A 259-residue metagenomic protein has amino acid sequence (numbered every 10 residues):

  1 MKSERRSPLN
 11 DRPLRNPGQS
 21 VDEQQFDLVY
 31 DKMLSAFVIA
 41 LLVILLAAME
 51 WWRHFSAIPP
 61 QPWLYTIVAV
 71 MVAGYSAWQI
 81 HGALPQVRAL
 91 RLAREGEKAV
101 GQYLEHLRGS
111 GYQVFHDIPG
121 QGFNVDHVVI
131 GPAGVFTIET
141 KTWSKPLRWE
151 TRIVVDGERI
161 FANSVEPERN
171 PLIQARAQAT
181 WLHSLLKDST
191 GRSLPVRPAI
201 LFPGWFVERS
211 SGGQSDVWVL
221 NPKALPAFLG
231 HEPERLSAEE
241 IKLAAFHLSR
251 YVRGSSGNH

Functional and structural regions predicted by a protein language model:
M1-F123, G131, V135, P146-W149 (+1 more regions): Surface-exposed interaction regions that form or flank ligand-binding interfaces
D126: Phosphate-centric recognition/catalysis
V129-P132, T140: Active-site beta-strand termini and strand-to-loop segments that position acidic
E150-V154: A structural motif
G157: A short, glycine/acidic-enriched catalytic loop
